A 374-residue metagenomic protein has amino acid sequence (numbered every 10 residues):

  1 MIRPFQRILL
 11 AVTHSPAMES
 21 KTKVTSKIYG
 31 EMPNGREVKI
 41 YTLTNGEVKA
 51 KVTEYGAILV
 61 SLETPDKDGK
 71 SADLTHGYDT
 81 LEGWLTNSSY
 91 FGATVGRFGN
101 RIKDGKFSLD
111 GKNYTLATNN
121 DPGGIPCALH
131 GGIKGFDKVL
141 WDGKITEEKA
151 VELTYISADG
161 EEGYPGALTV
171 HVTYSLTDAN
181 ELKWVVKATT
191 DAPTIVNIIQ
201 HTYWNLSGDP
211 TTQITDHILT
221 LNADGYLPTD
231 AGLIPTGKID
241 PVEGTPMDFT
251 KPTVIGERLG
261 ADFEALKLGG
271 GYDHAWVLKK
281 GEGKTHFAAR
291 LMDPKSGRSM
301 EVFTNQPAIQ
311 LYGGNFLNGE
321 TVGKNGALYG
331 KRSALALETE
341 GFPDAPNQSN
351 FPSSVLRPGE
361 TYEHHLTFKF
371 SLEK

Functional and structural regions predicted by a protein language model:
P4, I8-S20: Bacterial Sec-dependent signal peptides at the C-terminal "C-region" and cleavage site
M18-K374: An exposed, glycine/acidic-rich loop-and-rim segment of catalytic or binding clefts
